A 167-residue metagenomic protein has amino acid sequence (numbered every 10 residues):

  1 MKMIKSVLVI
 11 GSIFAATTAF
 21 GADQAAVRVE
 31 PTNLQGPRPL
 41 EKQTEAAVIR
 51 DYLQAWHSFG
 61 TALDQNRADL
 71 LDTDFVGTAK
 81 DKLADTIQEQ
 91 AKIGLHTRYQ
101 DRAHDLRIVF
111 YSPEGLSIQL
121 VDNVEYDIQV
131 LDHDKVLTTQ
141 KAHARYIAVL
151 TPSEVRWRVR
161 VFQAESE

Functional and structural regions predicted by a protein language model:
M1-L34, A164-S166: Amphipathic, hydrophobic N-terminal targeting peptides for secretion and organelle import
A19, P113-E167: Exposed beta-sheet edge and beta->alpha loop/turn motif
G21-G77: Short, low-complexity N-terminal intrinsically disordered segments enriched in polar/charged residues
A25, T32-L40, V48, Q88-E89 (+2 more regions): Contiguous, function-dense segments enriched for cysteine-driven chemistry and partner/ligand-binding capacity
P39-K42, A68-P113: Short solvent-exposed beta->alpha transition segments
Q54, D101, K141-H143: Short solvent-exposed loop/turn micro-motifs enriched in small/polar/acidic residues
W56, D101-A103, D122, D127: Polar/charged side chains located within well-ordered beta-strands of beta-rich proteins
